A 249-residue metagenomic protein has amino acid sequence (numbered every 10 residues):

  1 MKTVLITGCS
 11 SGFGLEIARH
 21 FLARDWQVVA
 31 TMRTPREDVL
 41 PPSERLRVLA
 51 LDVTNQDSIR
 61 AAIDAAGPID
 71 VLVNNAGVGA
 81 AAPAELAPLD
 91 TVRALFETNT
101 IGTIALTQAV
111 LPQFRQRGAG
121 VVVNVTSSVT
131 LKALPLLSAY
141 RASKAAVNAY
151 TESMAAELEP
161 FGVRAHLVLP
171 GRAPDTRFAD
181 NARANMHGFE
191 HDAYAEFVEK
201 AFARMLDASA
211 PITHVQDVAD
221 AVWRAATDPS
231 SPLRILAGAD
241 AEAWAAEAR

Functional and structural regions predicted by a protein language model:
S10, G14, A18: N-terminal Rossmann NAD(P)H-binding glycine-rich loop of SDR-like oxidoreductase domains
A50-A61, L89-D90: The beta1-alpha1 cofactor-binding region of Rossmann-like NAD(H)/NADP(H)-dependent oxidoreductases
P83-A84, T91-R93: Substrate-binding pocket helix/loop in short-chain dehydrogenase/reductase
E85, K132-S138: Active-site loop immediately N-terminal to the catalytic Tyr-X3-Lys motif of short-chain dehydrogenase/reductase
T107, S143: Active-site helix of classical SDR
S127: Residue(s) in the substrate-gating loop at a strand-loop-helix junction that position the organic substrate next
P160-S231: SDR active-site lid
